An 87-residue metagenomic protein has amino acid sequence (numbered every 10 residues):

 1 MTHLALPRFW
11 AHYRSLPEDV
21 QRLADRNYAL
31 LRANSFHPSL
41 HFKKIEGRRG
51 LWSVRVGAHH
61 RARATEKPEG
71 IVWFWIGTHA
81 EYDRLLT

Functional and structural regions predicted by a protein language model:
M1-N27: Arg/Lys-rich, positively charged N-terminal/basic patches that mediate binding to nucleic acids
T2-L4, V56-T87: Enriched for short, Lys/Arg-rich terminal
W10, Y28, W52, W73-W75: Tryptophan-centered motif/residue detector
A11, S35-L40, G77-A80: Residue-level signal for pocket-adjacent positions within structured domains
R22-L31, A80, R84-L85: Short, charge- and proline-biased low-complexity linear segments that act as flexible interaction/docking motifs
A29-V54: A short, surface-exposed loop/turn module that caps and links secondary-structure elements
